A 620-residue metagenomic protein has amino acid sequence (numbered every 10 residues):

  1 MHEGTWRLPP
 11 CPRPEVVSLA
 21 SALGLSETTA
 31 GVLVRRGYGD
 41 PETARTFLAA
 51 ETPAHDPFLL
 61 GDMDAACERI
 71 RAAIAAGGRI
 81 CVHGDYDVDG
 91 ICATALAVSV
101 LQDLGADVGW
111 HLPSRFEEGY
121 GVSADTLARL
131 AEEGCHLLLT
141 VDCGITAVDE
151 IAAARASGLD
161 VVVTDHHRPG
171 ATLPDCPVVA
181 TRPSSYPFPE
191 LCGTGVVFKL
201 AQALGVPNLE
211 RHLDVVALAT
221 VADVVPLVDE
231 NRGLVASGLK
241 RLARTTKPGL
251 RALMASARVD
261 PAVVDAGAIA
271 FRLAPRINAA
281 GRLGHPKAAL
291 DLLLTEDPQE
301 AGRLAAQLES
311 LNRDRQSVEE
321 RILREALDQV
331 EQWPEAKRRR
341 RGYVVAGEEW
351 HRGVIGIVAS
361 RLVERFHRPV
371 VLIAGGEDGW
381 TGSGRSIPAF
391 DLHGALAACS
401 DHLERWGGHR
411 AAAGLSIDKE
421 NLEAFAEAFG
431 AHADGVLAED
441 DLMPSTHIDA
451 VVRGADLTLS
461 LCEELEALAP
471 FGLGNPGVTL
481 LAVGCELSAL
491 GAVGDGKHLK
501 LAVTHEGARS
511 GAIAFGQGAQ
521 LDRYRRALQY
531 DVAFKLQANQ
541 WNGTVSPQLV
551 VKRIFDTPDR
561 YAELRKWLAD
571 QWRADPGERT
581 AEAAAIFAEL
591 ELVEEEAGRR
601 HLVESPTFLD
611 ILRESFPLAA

Functional and structural regions predicted by a protein language model:
M1-L25, G39-A49, P53-P57, G61 (+3 more regions): Terminal, basic amphipathic appendages of nucleotide-handling enzymes
H2, P9-H136, S157, G205-V206 (+2 more regions): Hydrophobic helix-and-loop "lid/oligomerization" segment in the mid-to-C-terminal part of catalytic domains
L8, V163, V178-T181, A217 (+4 more regions): Structural signal for conserved beta-strand scaffold positions within catalytic alpha/beta enzyme cores
A97, R232-P275, A279-Q329, G342 (+2 more regions): Acidic, two-metal ion nucleic-acid-processing modules in DNA metabolism proteins
G109, V162, D522: Conserved beta-strand positions in the Rossmann-like core of class I SAM-dependent methyltransferases
Y120-G121, C143, F515: Short gly/ser/thr-rich secondary-structure transition/capping motifs
L130-E133, L137-V225, N231-L234, L396: Conserved phosphate-handling catalytic cores of large alpha/beta enzymes
H166-H167, H351, H409, H498: Histidine-centered active-site/metal-ligand motif
